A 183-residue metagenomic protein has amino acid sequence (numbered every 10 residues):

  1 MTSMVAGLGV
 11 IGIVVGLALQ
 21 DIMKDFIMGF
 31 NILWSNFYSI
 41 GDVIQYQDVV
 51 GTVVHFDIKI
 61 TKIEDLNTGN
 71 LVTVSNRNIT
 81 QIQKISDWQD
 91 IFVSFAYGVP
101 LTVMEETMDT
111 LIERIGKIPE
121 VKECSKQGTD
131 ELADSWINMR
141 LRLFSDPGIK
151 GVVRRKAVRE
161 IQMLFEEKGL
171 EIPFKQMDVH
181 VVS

Functional and structural regions predicted by a protein language model:
M1-V10: Membrane-water interface of transmembrane alpha-helices in multipass transporters/channels
S3, D21-L33: Membrane-spanning helices that line or support transport/gating and their immediate boundary helices in channels
G7, I82-S86, E131-L132: Flexible hinge/switch segments at interdomain interfaces of large molecular machines
G12-Q20, K24, L143: Alpha-helical transmembrane segments
V15, V99, E120-S183: Solvent-exposed, non-transmembrane regulatory segments of membrane-associated proteins
M23, G41, V53, M104 (+3 more regions): Residue-level signature of catalytic and energy-coupling elements of molecular machines, predominantly ATP/GTP-dependent
K24, E105-M108, R154, V158: Hydrophobic face of alpha-helices
N31-E120: Soluble accessory domains appended to multi-pass membrane transport proteins
